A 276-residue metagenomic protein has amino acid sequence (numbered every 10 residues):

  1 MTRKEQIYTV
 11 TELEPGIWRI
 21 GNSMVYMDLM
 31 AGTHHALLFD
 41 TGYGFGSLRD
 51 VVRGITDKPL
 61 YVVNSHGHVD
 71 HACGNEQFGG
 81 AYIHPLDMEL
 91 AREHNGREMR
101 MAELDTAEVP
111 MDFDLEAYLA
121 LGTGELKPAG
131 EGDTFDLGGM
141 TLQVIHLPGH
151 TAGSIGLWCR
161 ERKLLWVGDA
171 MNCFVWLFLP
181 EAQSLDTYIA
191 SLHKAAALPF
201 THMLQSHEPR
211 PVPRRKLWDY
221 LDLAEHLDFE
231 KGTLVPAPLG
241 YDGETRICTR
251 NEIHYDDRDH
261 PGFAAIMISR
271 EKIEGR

Functional and structural regions predicted by a protein language model:
T2, H193-H202, S206-R276: Accessory terminal helices/loops
K4-G54, G156-N172: Conserved beta-strand hairpin/beta-sheet module of binuclear metal-dependent hydrolase folds, prominently
V10-P15, D112-A117, G138-M140: Short Pro/Gly-enriched beta-strand edge/turn motifs at strand-loop
G16, M30, D40, V52 (+8 more regions): Divalent metal-coordination and catalytic microenvironments
W18, Y61-V63, Y82, K127-A129 (+3 more regions): Hydrophobic/aromatic beta-strand patches that form the interior of the parallel beta-sheet core in alpha/beta enzyme
W18-R19, L37, L142, R246 (+1 more regions): Short, isolated positions in well-ordered beta-strands
A36, Y43-G44, T134, T141-P148 (+1 more regions): Metallo-beta-lactamase
F45-T134, C173, H226-T233: Active-site HxH/HxHxD metal-binding segment of metal-dependent hydrolases
